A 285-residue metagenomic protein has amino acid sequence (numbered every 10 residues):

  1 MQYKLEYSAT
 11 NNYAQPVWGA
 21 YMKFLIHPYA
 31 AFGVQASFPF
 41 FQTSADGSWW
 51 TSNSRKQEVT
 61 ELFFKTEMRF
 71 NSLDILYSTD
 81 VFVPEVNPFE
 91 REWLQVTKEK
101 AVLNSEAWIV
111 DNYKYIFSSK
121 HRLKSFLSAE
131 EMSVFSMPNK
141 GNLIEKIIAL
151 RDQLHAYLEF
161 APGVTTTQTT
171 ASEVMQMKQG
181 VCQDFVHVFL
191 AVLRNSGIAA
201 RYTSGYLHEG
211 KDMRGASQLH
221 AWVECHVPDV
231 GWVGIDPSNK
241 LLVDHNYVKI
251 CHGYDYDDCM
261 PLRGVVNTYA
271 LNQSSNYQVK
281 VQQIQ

Functional and structural regions predicted by a protein language model:
M1-N87, W93-K100: Intrinsically disordered, low-complexity N-terminal segments that are enriched in acidic
N11, I26, T79-V81, C225 (+3 more regions): Hydrophobic side chains in beta-strands
N12-F24, A161-S172, H220-C225: Short N-terminal helix-initiation segments at or just after the protein's N-terminus
A14, Y21-K23, S78, W93 (+7 more regions): Generic secondary-structure boundary/loop-capping signal
G47-W50, A101-V102, L242-K249: Short, surface-exposed linear segments at secondary-structure transitions and domain or protein termini
S105-G180, V188, Y256, N267-Q285: Secondary-structure boundary elements
D152, D184-L271: Hydrophobic/aromatic-rich core segments of domains that either
